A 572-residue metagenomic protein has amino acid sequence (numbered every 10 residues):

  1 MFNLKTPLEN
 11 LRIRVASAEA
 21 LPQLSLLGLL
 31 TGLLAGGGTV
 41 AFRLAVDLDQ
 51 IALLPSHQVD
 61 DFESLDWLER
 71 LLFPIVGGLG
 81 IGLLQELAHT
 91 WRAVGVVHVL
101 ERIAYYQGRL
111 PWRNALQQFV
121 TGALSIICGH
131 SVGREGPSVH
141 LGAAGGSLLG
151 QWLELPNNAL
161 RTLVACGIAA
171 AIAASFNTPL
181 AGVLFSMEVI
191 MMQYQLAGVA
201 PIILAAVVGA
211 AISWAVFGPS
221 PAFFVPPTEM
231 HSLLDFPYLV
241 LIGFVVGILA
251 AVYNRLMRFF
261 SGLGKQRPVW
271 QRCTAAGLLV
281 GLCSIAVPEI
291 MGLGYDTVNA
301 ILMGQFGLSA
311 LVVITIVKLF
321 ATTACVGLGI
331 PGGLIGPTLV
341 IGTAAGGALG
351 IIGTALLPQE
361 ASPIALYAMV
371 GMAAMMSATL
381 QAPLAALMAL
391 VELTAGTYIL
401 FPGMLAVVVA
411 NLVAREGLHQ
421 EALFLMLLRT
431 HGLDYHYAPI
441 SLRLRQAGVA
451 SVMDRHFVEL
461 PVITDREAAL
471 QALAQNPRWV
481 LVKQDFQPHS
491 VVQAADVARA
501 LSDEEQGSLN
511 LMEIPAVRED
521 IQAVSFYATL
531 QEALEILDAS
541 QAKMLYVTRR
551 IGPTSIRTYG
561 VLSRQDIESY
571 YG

Functional and structural regions predicted by a protein language model:
M1-Q446, A450, R455-H489, A495 (+4 more regions): Alpha-helical transmembrane segments and immediately membrane-proximal extracytoplasmic
E459-N476, K483-Q484, L501, Q522-R550 (+2 more regions): The conserved cystathionine-beta-synthase
P488-V491, S555-V561: Glycine-rich acetyl-CoA-binding "A-motif" of GNAT/NAT acetyltransferases
G507-N510, G572: Short, basic, helix/turn surface patches
